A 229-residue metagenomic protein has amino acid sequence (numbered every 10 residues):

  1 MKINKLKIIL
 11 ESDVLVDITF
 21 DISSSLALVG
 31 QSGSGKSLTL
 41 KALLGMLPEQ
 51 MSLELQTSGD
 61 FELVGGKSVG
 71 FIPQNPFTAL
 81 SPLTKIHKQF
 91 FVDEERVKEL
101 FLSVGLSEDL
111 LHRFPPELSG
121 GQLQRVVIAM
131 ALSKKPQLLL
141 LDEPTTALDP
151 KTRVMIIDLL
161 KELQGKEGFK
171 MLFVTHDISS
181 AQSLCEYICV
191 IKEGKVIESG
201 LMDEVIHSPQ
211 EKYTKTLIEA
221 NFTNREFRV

Functional and structural regions predicted by a protein language model:
F114-L118, Q122: Conserved ABC ATPase signature
L139-D142: Catalytic Walker B motif of ABC-type/P-loop ATPase nucleotide-binding domains
T175-H176: H-loop/switch region of ABC-family ATPase nucleotide-binding domains
A181-S183: A short, surface-exposed alpha-helical micro-motif characterized by mixed small hydrophobic and charged/polar residues
S199-G200: ABC ATPase "signature
I206-V229: C-terminal boundary and immediately downstream tail of ABC-type ATPase nucleotide-binding domains
